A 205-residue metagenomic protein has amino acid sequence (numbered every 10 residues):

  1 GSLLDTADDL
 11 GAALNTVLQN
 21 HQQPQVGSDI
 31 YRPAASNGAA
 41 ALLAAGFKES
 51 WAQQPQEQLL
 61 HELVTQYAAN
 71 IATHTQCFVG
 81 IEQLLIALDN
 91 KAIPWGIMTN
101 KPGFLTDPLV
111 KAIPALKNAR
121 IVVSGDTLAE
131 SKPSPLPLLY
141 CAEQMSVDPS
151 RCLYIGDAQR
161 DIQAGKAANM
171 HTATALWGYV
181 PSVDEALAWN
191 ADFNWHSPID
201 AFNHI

Functional and structural regions predicted by a protein language model:
L3-Q83, D89-K91, F104-D107, L116: N-terminal helical cap/lid subdomain that shapes the substrate entry/recognition surface in HAD-like hydrolases
I30, L116-E130: A short, structured active-site edge motif that brings together acidic residues
P114-V122, D184-N203: Structural recognition of alpha->loop->beta junctions
S131-I162: Conserved Lys-Pro-Asp/Glu-containing loop-to-beta segment of HAD-superfamily phosphomonoesterases, centered on
L153-W195: Acidic, Mg2+-coordinating phosphoryl-transfer loop and its flanking beta/alpha structural elements, shared across
